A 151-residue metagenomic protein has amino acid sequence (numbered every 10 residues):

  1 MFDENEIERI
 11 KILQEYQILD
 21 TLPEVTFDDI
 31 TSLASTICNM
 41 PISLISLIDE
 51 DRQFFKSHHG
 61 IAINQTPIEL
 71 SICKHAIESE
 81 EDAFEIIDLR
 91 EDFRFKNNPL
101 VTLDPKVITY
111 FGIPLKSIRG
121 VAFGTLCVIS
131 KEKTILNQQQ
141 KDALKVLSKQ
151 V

Functional and structural regions predicted by a protein language model:
M1-P67: Intrinsically disordered, low-complexity terminal regulatory regions
I42, G112, T125: Short hydrophobic/aromatic beta-strand element in the GNAT-like acyltransferase core that lines or flanks the acyl-donor
R52-H58, I63-I108: Regulatory sensory and allosteric helical modules in signal-transduction proteins and certain transcription factors
I108-S117: A short, aliphatic-rich beta-strand micro-motif
K116-A122, K131: Flexible loop/coil segments at beta-strand boundaries within sensory signal-transduction domains
G124-T125, K141: PAS (Per-ARNT-Sim) sensory domains
T125-I135: Short beta-strand-to-loop transition segments that serve as allosteric relay/switch motifs in sensory/regulatory domains
L136-V151: Amphipathic alpha-helical "output/dimerization" segments
